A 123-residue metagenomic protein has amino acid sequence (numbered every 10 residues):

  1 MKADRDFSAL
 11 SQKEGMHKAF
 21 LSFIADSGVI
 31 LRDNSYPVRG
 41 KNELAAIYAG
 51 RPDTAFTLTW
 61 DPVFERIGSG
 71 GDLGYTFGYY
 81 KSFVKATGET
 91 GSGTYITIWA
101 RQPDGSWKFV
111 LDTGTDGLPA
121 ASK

Functional and structural regions predicted by a protein language model:
M1-S22, A121-K123: Short, low-complexity N-terminal intrinsically disordered segments enriched in polar/charged residues
D6, R66-G68, G117-L118: Alpha-helical solenoid scaffolds in eukaryotic macromolecular assemblies
F7, L73-F77, I96-W99, W107: Short, structured motif recognition centered on aromatic/hydrophobic residues
G15-G68, F77, T87: A solvent-exposed, acidic/Ser-Thr-rich amphipathic alpha-helical stretch
P52, S82, I96, A120: Residue-level hotspots at or immediately adjacent to binding/recognition sites across diverse folds
E65-D72, K85-G88, A100-S106: A short, structured loop/turn motif at beta-sheet edges
A86-T90, P119-K123: A short acidic/glycine-rich loop-to-helix N-cap element
S92-L118: Short beta-strand edge/turn micro-motifs at domain boundaries
